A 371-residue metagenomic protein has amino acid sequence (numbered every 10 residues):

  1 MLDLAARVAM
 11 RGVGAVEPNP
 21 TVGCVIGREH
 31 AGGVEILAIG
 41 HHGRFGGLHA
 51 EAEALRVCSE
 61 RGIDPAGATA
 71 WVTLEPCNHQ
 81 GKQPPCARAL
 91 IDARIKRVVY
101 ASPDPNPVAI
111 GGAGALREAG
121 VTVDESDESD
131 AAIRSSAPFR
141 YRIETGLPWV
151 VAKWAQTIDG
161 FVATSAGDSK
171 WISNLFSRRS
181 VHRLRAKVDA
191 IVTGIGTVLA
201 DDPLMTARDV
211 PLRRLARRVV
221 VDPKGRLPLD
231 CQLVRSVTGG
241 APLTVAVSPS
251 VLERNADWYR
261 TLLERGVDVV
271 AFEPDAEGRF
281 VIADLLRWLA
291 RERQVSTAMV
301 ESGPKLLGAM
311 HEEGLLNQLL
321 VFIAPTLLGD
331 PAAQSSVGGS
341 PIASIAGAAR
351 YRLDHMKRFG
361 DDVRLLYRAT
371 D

Functional and structural regions predicted by a protein language model:
M1-E17, R142: Short, basic/aromatic recognition patches
A5, G23, C77, L116 (+7 more regions): Residue-level signal for inorganic ion chemistry
T21-G32, W154-A155, L365: Short beta-strand scaffold segments in enzyme catalytic cores
I26-A131, R217, T244, P249-V251 (+1 more regions): Zn2+-dependent cytidine deaminase-like catalytic core
P105-V108, L199, R226-P228, L252-E253 (+2 more regions): Short gly/pro/ser/thr-enriched loop/turn and capping motifs at secondary-structure boundaries
Y141, V151-W154, I158, V162-Q294 (+1 more regions): Active-site ligand-binding patch in enzyme domains
E312-Y351: Flexible, gly/pro- and Lys/Arg-enriched active-site loops
G339-D371: Conserved histidine-centered catalytic loops in small-molecule metabolism enzymes
